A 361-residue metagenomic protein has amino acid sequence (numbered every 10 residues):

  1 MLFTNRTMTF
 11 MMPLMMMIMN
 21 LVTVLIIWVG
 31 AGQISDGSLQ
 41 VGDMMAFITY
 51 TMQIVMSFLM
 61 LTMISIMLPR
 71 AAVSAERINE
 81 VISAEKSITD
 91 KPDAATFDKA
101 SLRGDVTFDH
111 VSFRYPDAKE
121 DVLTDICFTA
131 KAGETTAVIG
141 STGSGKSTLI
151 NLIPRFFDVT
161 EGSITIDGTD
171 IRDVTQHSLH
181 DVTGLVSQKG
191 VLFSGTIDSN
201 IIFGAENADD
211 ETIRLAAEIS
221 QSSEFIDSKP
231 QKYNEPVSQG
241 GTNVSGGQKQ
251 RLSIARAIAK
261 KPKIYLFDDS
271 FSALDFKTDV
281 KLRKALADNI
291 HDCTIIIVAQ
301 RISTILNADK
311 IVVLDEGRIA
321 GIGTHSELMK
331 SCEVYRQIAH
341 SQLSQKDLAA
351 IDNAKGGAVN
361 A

Functional and structural regions predicted by a protein language model:
M1-L21, R70, S87, R114 (+1 more regions): An intracellular "coupling" helix at the cytosolic face of ABC transporter transmembrane type-1 domains
F3, T7-F10, L14, F47 (+4 more regions): Alpha-helical membrane-protein architecture signal
R6, F10, T23, I54-V81: Cytosolic ends of transmembrane helices, especially the final helix of ABC transmembrane type-1 domains
N20, A46-S57: Small-residue-enriched core segments of transmembrane alpha-helices in multipass membrane transport and channel
V24-L39: Transmembrane helices of ABC transporter permease
D36-T49: Membrane-water interface of transmembrane alpha-helices in multipass transporters/channels
D90, K99-A361: ABC-type nucleotide-binding domain
